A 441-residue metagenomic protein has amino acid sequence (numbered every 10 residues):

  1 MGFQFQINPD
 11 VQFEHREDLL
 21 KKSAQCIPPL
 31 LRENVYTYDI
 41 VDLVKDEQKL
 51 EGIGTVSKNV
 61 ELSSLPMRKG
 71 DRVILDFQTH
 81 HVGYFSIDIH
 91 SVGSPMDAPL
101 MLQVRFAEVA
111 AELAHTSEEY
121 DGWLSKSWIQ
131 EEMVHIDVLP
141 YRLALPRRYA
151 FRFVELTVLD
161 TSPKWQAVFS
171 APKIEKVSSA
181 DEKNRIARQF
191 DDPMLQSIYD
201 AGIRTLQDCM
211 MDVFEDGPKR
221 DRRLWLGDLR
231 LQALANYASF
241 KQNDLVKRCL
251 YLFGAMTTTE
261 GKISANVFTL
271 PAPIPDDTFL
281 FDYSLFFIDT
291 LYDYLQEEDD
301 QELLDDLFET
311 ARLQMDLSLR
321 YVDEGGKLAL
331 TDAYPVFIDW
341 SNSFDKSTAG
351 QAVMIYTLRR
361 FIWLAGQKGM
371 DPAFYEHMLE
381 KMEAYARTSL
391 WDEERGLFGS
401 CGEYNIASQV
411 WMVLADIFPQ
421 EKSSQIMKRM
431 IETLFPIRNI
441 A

Functional and structural regions predicted by a protein language model:
M1-D216, D244-C249, E260, A265-T269 (+1 more regions): Extracellular/oxidizing-compartment recognition motifs
W225-F240, D244-A441: Active-site core of glycosidic bond-cleaving carbohydrate-active enzymes
